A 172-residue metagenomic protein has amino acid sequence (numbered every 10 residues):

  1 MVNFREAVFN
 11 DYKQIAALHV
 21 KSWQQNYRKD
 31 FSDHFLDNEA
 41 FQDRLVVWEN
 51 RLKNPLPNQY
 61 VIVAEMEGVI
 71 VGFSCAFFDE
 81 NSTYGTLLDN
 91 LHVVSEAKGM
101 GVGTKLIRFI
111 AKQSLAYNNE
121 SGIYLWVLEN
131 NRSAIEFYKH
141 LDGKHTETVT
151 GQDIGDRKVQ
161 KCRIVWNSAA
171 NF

Functional and structural regions predicted by a protein language model:
M1-N3: Extreme N-terminal starter segment of soluble prokaryotic enzymes
E6-Y12, A17-D30, L36-E96, I107-Q113 (+4 more regions): Acetyl-CoA-dependent GNAT
Q59, V159-R163: Short hydrophobic/aromatic beta-strand or adjacent loop that forms the aromatic wall/cage of a ligand/substrate-binding
V94-E96, M100, E129-N130: Active-site acidic-Proline motif in GNAT/NAT acetyltransferases
T104, E129-E147: Conserved active-site alpha-helix within GNAT-family acetyltransferase domains
A116-W126: Conserved GNAT acetyl-CoA-binding A-motif
Y124-I135, Q152-R157: Conserved beta-strand-loop-alpha-helix junction that forms the acyl-donor binding cleft
